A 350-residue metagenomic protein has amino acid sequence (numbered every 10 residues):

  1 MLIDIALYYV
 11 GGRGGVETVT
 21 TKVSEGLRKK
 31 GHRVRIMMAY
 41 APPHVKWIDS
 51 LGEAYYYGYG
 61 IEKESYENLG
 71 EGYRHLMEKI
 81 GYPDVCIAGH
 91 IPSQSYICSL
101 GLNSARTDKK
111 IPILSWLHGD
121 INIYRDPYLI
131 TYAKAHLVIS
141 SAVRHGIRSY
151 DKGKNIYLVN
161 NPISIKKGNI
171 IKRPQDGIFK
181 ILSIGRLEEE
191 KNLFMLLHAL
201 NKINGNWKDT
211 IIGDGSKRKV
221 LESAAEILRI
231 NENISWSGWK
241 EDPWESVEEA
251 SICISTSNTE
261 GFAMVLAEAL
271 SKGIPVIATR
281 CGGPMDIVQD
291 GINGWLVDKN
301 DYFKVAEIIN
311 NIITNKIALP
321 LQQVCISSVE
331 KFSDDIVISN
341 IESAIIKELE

Functional and structural regions predicted by a protein language model:
A6-K22, G26-N68: N-terminal strand-loop element at the rim of the active site of nucleotide-sugar-dependent glycosyltransferases
G14-E25, F179-G205, S216-E222, F303: A conserved mid-protein helix/loop that constitutes part of the nucleotide-sugar donor-binding site
I87-S95, L117: Short His-centered aromatic/hydrophobic patch
R106-D108, P112-L117, I121-S141: A conserved, positively charged/aromatic
A142, P162: Carbohydrate-associated surface elements
W239, N258: Aromatic "clamp/platform" in nucleotide-sugar-dependent glycosyltransferases that forms part of the donor/acceptor
P275-A278: Short hydrophobic beta-strand element within catalytic cores of glycosyltransferases and related nucleotide-activated
D290-G291, W295-Y302, N311-K316: Conserved acidic donor-binding segment of nucleotide-sugar-dependent glycosyltransferases
